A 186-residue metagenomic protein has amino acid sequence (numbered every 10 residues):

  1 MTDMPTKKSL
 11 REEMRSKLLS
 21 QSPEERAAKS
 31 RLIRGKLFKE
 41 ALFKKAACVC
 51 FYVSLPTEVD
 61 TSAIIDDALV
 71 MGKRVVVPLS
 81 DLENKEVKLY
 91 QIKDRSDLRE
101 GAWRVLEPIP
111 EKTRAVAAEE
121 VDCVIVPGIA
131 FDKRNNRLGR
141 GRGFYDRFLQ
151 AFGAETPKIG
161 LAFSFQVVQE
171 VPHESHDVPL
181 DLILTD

Functional and structural regions predicted by a protein language model:
T2-E120: N-terminal active-site beta-alpha-beta segment that forms phosphate/nucleotide-binding and substrate-recognition loops
E83-D186: Conserved phosphate- and dinucleotide-binding cores of soluble alpha/beta proteins, encompassing both enzyme active
